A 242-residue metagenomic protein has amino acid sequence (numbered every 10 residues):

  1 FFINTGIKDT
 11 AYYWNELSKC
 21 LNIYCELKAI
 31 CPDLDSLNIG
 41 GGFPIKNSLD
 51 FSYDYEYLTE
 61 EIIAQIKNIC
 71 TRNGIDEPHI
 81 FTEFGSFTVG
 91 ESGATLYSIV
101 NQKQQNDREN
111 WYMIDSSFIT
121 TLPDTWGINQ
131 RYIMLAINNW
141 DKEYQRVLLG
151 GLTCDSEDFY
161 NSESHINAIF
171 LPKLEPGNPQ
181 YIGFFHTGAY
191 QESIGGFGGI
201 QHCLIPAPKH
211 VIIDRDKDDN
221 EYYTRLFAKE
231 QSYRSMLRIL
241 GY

Functional and structural regions predicted by a protein language model:
F1-R108, G196: Active-site loop/helix belt of alpha/beta enzymes
E61, K67, T71, I75-Y242: Charged (often Lys/Glu-rich) extended helix/loop segments that serve as interaction or gating elements
